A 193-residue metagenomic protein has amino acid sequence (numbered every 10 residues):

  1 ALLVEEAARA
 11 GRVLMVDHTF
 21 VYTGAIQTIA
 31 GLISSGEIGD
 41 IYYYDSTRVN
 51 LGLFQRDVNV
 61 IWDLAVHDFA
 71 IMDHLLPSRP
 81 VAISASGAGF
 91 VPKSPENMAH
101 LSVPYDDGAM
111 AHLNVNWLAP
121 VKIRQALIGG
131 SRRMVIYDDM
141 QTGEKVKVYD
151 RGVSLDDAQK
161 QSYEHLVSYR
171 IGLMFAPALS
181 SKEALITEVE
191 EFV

Functional and structural regions predicted by a protein language model:
A1-R56: A contiguous active-site-proximal alpha/beta segment in oxidoreductase catalytic domains
L2, T28-G31, A70-I71, H100 (+1 more regions): Alpha-helical elements of Rossmann-like donor-binding domains used by nucleotide-donor carbohydrate transfer enzymes
H18, Y22-I26, L64-D68, L185-E188: Conserved donor sugar-nucleotide recognition element shared by glycan-biosynthetic enzymes
T19, R132-V193: C-terminal glycine/acidic-rich active-site capping loop/insertion
Y42-D45, S84, L127, K147: Residues embedded in well-ordered beta-strands within globular domains across many folds
L51-V121, L127, M140-Q141: Rossmann-like dinucleotide-binding domain that binds NAD(P)(H)
